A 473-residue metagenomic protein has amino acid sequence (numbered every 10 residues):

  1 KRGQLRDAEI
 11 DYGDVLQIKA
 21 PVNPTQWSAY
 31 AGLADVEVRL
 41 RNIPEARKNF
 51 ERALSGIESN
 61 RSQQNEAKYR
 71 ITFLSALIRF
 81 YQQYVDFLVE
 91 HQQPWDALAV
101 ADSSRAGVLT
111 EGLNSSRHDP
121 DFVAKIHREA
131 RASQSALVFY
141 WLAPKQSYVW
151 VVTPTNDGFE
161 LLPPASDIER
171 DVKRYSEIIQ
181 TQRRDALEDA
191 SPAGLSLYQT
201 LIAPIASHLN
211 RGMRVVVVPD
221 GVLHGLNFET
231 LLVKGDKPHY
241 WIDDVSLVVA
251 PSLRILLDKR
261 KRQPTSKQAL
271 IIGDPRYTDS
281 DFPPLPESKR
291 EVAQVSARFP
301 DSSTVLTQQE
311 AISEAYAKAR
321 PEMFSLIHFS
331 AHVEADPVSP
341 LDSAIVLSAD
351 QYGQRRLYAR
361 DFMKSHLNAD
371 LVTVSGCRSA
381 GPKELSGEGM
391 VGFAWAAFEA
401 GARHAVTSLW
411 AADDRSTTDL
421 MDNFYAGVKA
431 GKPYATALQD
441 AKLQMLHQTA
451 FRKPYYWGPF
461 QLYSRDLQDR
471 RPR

Functional and structural regions predicted by a protein language model:
A20-S28, S55-Q82, V108-D121, F451-P454: Acidic, Ser/Thr-rich low-complexity linear motifs
W95, S115-S116, D121-R473: Catalytic cores of enzymes
